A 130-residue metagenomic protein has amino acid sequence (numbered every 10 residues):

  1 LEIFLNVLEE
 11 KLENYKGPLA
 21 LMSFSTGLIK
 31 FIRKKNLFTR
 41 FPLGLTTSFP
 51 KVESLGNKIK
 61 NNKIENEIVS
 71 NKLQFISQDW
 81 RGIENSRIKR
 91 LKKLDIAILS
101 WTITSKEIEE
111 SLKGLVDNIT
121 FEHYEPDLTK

Functional and structural regions predicted by a protein language model:
L1-K130: Short loop-to-alpha-helix "cap/lid" segments that border enzyme active sites across diverse enzyme classes
